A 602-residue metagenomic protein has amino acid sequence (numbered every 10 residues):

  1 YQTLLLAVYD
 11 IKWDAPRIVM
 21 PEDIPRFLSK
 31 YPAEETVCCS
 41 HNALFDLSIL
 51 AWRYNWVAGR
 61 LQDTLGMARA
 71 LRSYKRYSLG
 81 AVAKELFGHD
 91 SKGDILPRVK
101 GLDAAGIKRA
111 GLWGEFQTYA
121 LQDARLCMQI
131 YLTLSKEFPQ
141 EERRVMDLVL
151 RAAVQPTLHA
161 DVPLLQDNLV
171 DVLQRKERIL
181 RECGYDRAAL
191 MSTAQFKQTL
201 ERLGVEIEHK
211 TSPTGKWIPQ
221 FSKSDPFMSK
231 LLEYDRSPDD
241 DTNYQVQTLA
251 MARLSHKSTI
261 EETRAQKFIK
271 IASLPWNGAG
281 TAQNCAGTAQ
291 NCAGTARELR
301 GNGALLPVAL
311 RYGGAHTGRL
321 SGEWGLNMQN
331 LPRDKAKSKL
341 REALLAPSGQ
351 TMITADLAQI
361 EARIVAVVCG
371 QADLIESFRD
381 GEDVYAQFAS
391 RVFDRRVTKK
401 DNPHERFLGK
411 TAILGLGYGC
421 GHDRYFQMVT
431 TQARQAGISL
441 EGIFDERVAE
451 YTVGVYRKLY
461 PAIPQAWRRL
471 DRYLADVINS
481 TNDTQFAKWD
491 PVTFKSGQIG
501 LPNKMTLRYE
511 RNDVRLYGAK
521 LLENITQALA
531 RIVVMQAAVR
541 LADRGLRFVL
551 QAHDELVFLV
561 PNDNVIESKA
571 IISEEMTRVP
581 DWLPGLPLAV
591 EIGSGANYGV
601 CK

Functional and structural regions predicted by a protein language model:
Y1-L5, D14, E85-H89, R98-A336 (+4 more regions): Conserved "right-hand" nucleotidyltransferase catalytic core of DNA-directed polymerases
T3-S135, E142, M146, A386-F393 (+1 more regions): Active-site-proximal helix-loop-helix substrate-binding element of RNase H-like nuclease domains
L44-N55, R69, K197-G204, A358-A372: Short active-site loop/helix that positions an aromatic residue
L61-Q62, A160, M352-D356: Short hydrophobic beta-strand that contains or immediately precedes a catalytic carboxylate
Q122-M128, A519-V539: Conserved pre-motif C helix in the palm subdomain of viral-like polymerases
L134-M146, V533-L556: Active-site palm subdomain of RNA-directed nucleic acid polymerases
A309-T398: Function-dense linear segments that define catalytic or interfacial modules in macromolecule-processing proteins
L541-E591: C-terminal structured "cap/appendage" subdomains that terminate the fold
